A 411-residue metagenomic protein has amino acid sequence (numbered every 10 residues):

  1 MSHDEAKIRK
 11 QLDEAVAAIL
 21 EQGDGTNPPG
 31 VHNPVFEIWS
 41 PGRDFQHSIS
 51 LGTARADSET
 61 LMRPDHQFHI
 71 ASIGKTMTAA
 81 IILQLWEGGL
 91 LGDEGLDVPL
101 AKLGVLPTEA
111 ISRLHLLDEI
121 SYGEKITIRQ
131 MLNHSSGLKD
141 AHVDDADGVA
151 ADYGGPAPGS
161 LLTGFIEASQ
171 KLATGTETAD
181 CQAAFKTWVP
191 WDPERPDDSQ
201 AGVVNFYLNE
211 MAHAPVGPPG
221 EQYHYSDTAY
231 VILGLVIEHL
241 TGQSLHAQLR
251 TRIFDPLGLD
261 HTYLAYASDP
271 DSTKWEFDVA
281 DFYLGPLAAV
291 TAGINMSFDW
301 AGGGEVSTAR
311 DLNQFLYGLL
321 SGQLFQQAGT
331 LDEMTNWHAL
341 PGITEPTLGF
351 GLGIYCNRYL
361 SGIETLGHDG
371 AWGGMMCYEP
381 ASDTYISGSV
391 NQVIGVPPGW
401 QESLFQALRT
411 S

Functional and structural regions predicted by a protein language model:
S2-T53, D65-H69, K102, E221 (+4 more regions): Catalytic loop of the DD-peptidase/beta-lactamase superfamily, centered on the K-T-G motif and neighboring
Q22-G30, W39-S40, F45-G123: Conserved, well-structured beta-alpha core segment at the onset of a catalytic domain
A56-E59, V204-P215, Y283-M296: The feature captures the short pre-catalytic strand/loop hairpin that immediately precedes and shapes the active-site
I73, L85-K171, A212, Y225 (+2 more regions): Active-site helix/loop module of the DD-peptidase/beta-lactamase fold, centered on the serine-lysine SxxK catalytic
T76-A80, A229-G234, R310-Q314: Well-ordered alpha-helical segments within folded domains of soluble proteins
L114-H115, G148-F206: Charged, glycine/proline-rich intrinsically disordered loops and linkers
M131-S135, Y207, M334: Short alpha-helical scaffolding segments that buttress acidic/His motifs in well-ordered protein cores
D192-P218, Q222-Y230: Aromatic- and glycine-enriched pocket-lining scaffold segments that form the walls of small-molecule binding clefts
